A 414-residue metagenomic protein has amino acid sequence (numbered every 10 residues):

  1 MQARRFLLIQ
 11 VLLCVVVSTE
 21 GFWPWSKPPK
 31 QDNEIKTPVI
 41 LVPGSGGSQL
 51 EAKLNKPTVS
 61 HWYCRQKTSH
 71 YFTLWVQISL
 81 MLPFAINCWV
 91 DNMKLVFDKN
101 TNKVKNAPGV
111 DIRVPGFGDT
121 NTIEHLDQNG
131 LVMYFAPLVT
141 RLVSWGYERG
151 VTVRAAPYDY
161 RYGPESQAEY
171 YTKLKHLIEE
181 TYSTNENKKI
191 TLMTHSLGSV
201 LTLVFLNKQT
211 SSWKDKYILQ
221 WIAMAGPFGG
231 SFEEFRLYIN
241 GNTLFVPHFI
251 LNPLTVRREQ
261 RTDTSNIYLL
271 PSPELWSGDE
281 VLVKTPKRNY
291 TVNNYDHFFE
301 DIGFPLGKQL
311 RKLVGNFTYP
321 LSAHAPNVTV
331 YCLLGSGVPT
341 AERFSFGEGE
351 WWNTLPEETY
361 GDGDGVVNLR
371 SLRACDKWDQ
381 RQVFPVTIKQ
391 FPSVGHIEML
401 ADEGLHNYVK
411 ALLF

Functional and structural regions predicted by a protein language model:
Q2-M193, L197-T255, W276-D279, T285 (+2 more regions): N-terminal non-catalytic accessory region
F235-S322: Secreted, luminal/periplasmic, and some membrane-associated catalytic domains that remodel anionic oxygen-ester
Y290-F414: C-terminal subdomain of alpha/beta-hydrolase-fold enzymes, centered on the catalytic histidine and its supporting
